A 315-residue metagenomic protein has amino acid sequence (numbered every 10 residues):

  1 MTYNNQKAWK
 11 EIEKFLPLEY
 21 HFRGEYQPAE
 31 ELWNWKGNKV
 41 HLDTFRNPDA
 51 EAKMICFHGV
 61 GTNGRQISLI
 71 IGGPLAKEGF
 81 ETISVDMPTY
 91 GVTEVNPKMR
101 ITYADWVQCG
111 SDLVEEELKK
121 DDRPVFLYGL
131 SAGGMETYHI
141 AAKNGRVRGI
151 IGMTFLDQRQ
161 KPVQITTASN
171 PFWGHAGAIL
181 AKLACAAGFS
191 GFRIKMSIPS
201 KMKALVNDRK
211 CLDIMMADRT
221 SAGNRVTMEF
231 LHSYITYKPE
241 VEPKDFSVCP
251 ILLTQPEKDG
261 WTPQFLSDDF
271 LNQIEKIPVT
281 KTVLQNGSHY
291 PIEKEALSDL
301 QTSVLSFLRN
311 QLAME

Functional and structural regions predicted by a protein language model:
M1-N34, N38-R46: An N-terminal hydrophobic leader/cap segment in hydrolases
V60-G72: The serine-hydrolase catalytic nucleophile loop
P74-V95: Conserved alpha/beta-hydrolase
G91-D121: Catalytic nucleophile-loop/oxyanion-hole region of alpha/beta-hydrolase and closely related hydrolase-like folds
E136-G223: Alpha/beta-hydrolase-fold enzymes
S247, L253-Q255, D259: Short beta-strand/loop motif that positions the catalytic acidic residue of the alpha/beta-hydrolase fold
G260-L266: Conserved alpha/beta-hydrolase "acid-adjacent" motif
G287-D299: Catalytic histidine-centered segment of alpha/beta-hydrolase-like enzymes
